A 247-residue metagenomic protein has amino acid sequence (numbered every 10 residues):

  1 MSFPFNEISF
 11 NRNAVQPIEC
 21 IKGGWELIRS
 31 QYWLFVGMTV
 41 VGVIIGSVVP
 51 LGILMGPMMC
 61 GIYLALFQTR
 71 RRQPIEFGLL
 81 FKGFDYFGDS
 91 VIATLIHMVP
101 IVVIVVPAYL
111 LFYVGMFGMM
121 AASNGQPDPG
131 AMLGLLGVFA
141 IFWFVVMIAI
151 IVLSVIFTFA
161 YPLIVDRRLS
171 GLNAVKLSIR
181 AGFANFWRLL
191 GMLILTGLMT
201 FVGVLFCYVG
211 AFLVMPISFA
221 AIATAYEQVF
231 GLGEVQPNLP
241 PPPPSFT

Functional and structural regions predicted by a protein language model:
S2-S9, V43-G78, V105-A108, L133-S170 (+1 more regions): Selective recognition of hydrophobic, aromatic-rich stretches within alpha-helical transmembrane segments of polytopic
F5-E7, I18, G130-L133, P243: Intrinsically disordered, low-complexity regions
R12-I45, P74-V103, L135-F142, V152-V204 (+1 more regions): Interfacial aromatic "cap" segments that immediately flank transmembrane helices in multipass membrane proteins
G56-M59, H97-V102, L110-G115, M192-G197 (+1 more regions): Juxtamembrane/interface motifs at transmembrane-helix termini
P74-L79, G118-L133: Membrane-interface interhelical connector segments
P107-S123: Membrane-helix interface motif
Q236-T247: Intrinsically disordered cytoplasmic terminal tails of membrane proteins
